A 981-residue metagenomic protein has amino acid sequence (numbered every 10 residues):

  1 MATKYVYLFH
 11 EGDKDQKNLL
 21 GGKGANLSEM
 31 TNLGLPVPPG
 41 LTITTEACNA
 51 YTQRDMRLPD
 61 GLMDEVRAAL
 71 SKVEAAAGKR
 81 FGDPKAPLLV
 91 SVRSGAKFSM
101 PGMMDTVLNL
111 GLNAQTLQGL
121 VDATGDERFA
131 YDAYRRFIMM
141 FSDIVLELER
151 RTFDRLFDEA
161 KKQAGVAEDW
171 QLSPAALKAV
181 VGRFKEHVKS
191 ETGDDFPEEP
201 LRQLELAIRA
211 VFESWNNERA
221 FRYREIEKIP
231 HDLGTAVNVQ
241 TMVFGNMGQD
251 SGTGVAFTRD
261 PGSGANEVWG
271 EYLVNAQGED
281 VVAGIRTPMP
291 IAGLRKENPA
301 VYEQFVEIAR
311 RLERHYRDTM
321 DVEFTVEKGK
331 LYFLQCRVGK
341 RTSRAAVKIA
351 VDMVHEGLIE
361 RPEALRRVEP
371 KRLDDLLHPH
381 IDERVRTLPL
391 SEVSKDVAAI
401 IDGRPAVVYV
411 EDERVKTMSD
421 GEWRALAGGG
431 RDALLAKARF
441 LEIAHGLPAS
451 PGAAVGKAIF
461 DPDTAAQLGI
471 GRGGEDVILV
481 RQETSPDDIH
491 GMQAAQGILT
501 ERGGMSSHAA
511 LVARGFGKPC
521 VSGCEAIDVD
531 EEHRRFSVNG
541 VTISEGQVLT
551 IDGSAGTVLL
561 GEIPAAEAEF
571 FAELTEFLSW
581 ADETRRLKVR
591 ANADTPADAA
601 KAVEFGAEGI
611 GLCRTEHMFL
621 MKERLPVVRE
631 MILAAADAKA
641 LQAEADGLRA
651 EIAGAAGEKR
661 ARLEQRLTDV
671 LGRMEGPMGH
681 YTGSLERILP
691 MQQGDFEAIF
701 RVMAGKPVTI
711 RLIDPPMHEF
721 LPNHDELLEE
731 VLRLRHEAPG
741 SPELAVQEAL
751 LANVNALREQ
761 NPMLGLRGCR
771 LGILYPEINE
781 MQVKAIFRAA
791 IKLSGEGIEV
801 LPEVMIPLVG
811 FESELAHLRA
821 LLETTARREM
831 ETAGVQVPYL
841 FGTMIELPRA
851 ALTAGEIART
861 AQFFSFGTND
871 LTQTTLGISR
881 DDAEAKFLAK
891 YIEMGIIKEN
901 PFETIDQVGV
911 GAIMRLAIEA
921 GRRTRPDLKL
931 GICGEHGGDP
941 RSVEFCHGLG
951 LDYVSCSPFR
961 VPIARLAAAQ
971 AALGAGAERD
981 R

Functional and structural regions predicted by a protein language model:
M1-A438, E475, S485-D487, Q496 (+10 more regions): Nucleotide/phosphate-binding sheet-loop regions of phosphoryl- and nucleotidyl-transfer enzymes
R93-S94, F570, W580-R981: Conserved alpha/beta-domain cores
N238, I478-V480, L499, T550 (+2 more regions): Structural motif
K330-Y332, A399, S485-Q493, S507-L511 (+8 more regions): Glycine-rich phosphate/ribose-binding loops and adjacent secondary-structure elements that form binding surfaces
L388-I400, L441, H445-D487, V538-E576: Extended, non-globular alpha-helical segments
V480-Q482, E501, G523, N592 (+2 more regions): Structural motif
Q496-R502, C520, G931: A short, small-residue-rich loop immediately preceding and capping a beta-strand
E501, M505, I778-M781: Glycine-rich anion/phosphate-binding loops
